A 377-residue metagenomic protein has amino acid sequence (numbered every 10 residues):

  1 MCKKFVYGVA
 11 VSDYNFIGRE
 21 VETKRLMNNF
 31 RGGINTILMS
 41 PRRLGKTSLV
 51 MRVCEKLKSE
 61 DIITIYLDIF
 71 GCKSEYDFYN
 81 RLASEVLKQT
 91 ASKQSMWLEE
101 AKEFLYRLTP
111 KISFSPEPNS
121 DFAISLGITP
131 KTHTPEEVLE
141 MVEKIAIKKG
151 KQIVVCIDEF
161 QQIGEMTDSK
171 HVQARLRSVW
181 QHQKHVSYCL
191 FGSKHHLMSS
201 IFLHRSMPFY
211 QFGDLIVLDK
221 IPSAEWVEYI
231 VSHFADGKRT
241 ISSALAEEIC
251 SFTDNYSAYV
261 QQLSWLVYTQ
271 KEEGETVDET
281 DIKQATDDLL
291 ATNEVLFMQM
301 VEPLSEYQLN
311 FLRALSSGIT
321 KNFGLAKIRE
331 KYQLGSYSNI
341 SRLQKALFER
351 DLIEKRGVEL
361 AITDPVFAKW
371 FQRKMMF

Functional and structural regions predicted by a protein language model:
M1-T36, P41, K111, E354 (+1 more regions): A short, basic N-terminal segment
C2-K4, A291, V295-F377: C-terminal leucine-rich, beta-strand-based interaction scaffolds used for sensing/assembly
F30-R31, D254, Y268, R313-T320: Short, locally clustered residues in the helix-turn-helix/winged-helix DNA-binding domain
I34-N35, M39-L44, S48-V154, V186: P-loop NTPase nucleotide-binding core
S125-K194, L203: Conserved Walker B catalytic segment
H195-G213: Short regulatory helix/loop adjacent to the ATP-binding pocket of P-loop NTPases
D214-E225: Conserved AAA+ ATPase "SRH/arginine-finger" region at the nucleotide-binding site
V227, V231-V295, G357: Amphipathic alpha-helical "lid/sensor" segments that cap RecA-like P-loop NTPase cores
